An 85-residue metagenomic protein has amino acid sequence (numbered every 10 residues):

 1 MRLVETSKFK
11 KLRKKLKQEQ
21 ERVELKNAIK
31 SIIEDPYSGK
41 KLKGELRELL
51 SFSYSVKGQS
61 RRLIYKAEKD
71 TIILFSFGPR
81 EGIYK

Functional and structural regions predicted by a protein language model:
R2-S7, K14, R22, Y54-R62 (+1 more regions): Enriched for short, Lys/Arg-rich terminal
S7-K8, Y37: Alpha-helix/helix-capping structural signal
R13-K14, R47: A short, structure-level motif marking secondary-structure boundaries and short turns
K17: Structural signature of FAD isoalloxazine-binding scaffolds in flavoprotein oxidoreductases
I29-K30, K69: Low-complexity, intrinsically disordered short peptide segments enriched in small/polar/basic residues
K30-S55: A short, surface-exposed loop/turn module that caps and links secondary-structure elements
